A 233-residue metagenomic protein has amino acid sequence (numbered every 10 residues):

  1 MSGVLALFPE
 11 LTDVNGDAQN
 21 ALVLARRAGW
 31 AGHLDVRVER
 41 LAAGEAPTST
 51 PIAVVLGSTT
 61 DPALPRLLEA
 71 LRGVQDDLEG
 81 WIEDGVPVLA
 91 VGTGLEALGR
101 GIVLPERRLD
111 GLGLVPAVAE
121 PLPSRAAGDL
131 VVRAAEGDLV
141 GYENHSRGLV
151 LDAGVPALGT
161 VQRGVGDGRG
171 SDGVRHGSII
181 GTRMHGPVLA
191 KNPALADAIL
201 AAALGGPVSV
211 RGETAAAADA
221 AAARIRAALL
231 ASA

Functional and structural regions predicted by a protein language model:
M1-E83, A190-A233: N-terminal beta1-alpha1 cap of cysteine-dependent amidohydrolase-like domains
M1-S2, E136-L139, R175-I180: Beta-strand-turn-beta hairpins that frame and shape the catalytic cleft of phosphate-ester-processing enzymes
V4, G92, H185: Residue-level signal for inorganic ion chemistry
A53-G57, L89, G181-R183: Structural motif
T59-E136: Cysteine-nucleophile active-site neighborhood
G94-E96, L149, P187: Catalytic metal-binding/acid-base residues of hydrolase active sites
E106-G173: Pocket-forming structural segment of enzyme catalytic cores
G166-G205: A glycine-centered loop/beta-turn motif at secondary-structure junctions
